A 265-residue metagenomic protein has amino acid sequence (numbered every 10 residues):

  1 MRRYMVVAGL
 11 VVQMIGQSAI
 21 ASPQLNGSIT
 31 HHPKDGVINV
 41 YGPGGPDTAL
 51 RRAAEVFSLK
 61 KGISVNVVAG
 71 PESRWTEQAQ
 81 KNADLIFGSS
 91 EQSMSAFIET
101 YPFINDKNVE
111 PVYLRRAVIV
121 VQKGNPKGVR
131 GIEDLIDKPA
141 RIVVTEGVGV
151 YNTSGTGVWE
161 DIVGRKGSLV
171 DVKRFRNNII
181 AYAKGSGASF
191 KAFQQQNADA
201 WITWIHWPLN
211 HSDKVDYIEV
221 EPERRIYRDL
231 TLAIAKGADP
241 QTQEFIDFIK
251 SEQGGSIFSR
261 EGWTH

Functional and structural regions predicted by a protein language model:
M1-V6: Bacterial N-terminal signal peptides that target proteins for export
V7-Q17: Bacterial N-terminal signal peptides
A19-V68, E72-K81, S90-E91, F97-E99 (+2 more regions): Exported/periplasmic ABC-transporter solute-binding proteins
L85: Internal catalytic or translocation cores that form aromatic/hydrophobic pockets or channels for amphipathic metabolites
T100-D106: Hydrophobic/aromatic-rich structural module bridging two neighboring secondary-structure elements via a short loop
